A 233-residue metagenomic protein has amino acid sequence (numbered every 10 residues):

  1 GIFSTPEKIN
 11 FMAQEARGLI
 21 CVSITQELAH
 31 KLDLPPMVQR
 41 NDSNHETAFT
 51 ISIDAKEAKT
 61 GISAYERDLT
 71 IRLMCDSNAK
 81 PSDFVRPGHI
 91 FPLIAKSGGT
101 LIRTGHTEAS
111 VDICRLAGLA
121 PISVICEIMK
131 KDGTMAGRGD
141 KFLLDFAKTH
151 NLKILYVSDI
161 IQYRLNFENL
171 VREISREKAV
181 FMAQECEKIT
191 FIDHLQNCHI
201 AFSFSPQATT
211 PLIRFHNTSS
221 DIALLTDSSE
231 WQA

Functional and structural regions predicted by a protein language model:
G1-A233: Catalytic domains of riboflavin
